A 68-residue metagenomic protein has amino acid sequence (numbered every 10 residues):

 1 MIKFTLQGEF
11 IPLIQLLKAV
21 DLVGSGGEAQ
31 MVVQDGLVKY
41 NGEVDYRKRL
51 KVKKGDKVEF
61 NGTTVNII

Functional and structural regions predicted by a protein language model:
M1-I11: A detector for short, charged/polar N-terminal pre-domain segments
I11-K54: A basic, amphipathic helix-loop patch mediating RNA/tRNA/ribosome contacts
T64-I68: Short, Lys/Arg- and Gly-enriched loop/turn segments at beta-strand edges
